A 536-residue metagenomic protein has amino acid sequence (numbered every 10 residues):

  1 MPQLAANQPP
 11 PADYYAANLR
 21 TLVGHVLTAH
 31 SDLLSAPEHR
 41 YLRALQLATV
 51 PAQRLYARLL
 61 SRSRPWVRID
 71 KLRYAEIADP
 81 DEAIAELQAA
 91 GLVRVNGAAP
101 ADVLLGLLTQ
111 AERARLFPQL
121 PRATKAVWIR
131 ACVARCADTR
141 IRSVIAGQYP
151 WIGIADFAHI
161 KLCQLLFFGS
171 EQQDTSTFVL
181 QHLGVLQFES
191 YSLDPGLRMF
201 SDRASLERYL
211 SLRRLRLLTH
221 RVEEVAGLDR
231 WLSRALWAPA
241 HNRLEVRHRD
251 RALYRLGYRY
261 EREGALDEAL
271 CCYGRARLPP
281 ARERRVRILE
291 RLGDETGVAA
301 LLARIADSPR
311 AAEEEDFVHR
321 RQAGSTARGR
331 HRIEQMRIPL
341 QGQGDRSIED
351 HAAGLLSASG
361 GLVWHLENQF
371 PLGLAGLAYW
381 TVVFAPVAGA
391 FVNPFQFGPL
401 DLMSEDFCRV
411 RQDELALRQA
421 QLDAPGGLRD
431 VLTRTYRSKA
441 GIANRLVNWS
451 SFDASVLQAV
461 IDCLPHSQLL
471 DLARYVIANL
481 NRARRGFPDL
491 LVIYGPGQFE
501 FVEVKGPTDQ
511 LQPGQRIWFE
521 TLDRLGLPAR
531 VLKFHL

Functional and structural regions predicted by a protein language model:
P2-R54, R58-L256, F317-L464, L527 (+1 more regions): N-terminal alpha-helical interaction modules that lie
R43-L47, V476-A478, Q498: Long alpha-helical, hydrophobic tracts
L55, A483, F487-L491: Basic amphipathic recognition helices
S63-V67, I477, R484, Y494-P513: Short beta-strand-loop-alpha-helix junction that forms the active-site gateway of nucleic-acid-processing nucleases
L87, Q498-F534: Basic, amphipathic alpha-helical patches used to engage nucleic acids or provide basic targeting signals, exemplified
W237-G324: Alpha-helical protein-protein interaction scaffolds
F452-L472, D489-V492, G497-T508, L522: Conserved catalytic cores of phosphodiester-cleaving nucleases, focusing on short active-site segments
L469-R482: Active-site-adjacent substructure of cysteine-protease-like catalytic cores
